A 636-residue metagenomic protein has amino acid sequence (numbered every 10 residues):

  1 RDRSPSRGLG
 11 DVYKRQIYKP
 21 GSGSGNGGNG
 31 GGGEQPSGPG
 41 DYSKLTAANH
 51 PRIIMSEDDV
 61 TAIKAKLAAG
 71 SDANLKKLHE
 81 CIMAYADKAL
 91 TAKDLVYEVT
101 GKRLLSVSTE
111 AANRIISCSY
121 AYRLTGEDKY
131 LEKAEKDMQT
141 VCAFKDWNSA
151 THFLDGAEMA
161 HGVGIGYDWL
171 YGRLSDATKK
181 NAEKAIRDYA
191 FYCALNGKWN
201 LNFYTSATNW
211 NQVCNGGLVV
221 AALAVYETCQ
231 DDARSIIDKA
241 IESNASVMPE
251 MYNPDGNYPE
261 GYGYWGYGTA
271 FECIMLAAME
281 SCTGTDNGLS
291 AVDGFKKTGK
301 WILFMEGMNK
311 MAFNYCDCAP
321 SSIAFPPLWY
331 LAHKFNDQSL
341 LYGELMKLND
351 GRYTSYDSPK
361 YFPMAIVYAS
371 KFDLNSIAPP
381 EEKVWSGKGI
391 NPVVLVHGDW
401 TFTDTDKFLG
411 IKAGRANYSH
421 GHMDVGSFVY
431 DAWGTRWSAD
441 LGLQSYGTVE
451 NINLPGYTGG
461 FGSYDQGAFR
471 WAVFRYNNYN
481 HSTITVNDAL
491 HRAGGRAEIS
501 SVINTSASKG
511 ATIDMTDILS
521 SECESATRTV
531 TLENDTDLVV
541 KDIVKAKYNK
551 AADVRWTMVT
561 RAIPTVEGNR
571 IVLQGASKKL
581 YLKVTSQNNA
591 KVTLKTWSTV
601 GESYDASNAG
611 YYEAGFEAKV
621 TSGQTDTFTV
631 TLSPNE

Functional and structural regions predicted by a protein language model:
R1-Q16: Single conserved hydrophobic/aromatic residue that forms the stacking wall/gate of nucleotide- or nucleobase-binding
P20-P39: Ser/Thr/Gly/Pro-rich low-complexity, disordered linker/stalk segments of secreted and cell-surface proteins
H50-G70, A112-D128, T140-N148, E158-A177 (+7 more regions): Well-ordered alpha-helical scaffold segments within catalytic/enzyme domains
S71, C81-K93, K133-S149, N181-N202 (+2 more regions): Long, well-ordered core segments of solenoidal/helical folds
A92-A111, A143-A157, L195-Q212, E250-Y267 (+4 more regions): Solvent-exposed loop and edge beta-strand segments that line ligand/cofactor-binding and catalytic clefts
L95-R103, H161-G263, C273-E280, A365-E382: Active-site lining segments of carbohydrate-active enzymes
V225, Y264-W437, N504-S508, T512-D514 (+3 more regions): Carbohydrate-active enzyme catalytic cores, enriched for enzymes that act on polyanionic acidic polysaccharides
V449-E636: CBM-like, beta-strand-rich accessory domains located in the C-terminal region of large, secreted polysaccharide-active
